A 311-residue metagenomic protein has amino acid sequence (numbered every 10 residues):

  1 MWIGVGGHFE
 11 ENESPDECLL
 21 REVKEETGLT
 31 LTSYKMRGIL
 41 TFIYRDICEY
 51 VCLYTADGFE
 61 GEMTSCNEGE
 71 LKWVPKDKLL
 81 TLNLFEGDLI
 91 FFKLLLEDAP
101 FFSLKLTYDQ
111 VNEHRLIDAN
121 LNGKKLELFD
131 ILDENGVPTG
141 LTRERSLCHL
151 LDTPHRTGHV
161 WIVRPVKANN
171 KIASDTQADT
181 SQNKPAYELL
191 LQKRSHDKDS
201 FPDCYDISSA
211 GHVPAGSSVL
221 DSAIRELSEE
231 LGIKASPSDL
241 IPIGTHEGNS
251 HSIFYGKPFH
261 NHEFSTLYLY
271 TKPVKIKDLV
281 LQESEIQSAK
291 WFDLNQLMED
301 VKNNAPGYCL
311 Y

Functional and structural regions predicted by a protein language model:
M1, K35, N135-V137, L141 (+1 more regions): Residue-level signal for well-ordered, solvent-exposed loop/turn and beta-edge residues enriched in charged/polar side
M1-E25, I39-T41, Q110, H114-G123 (+3 more regions): Conserved Nudix-box catalytic region and its N-terminal flanking loop in Nudix hydrolases and closely related
F9, L40, G58-F59, M63 (+4 more regions): Hydrophobic pocket-lining residues within nucleotide cofactor-binding pockets
G28-E62, K76, H196-D197, S228-I276: Active-site segment of metal-dependent pyrophosphate-handling enzymes, primarily the Nudix hydrolase catalytic core
G58, D133, I162-R164, K193 (+1 more regions): Residue-level signal for short segments within beta-strands and strand-turn junctions of well-structured beta-sheet
C66-L126, G140, D203, G244-Y311: Nudix hydrolase/Nudix homology domain
K124-K167: Acidic, metal-coordinating catalytic segment for phosphate/diphosphate chemistry, firing primarily on the Nudix
V166-A186: Intrinsically disordered, low-complexity terminal tails and inter-domain linkers enriched for S/T/G/P/D/E
